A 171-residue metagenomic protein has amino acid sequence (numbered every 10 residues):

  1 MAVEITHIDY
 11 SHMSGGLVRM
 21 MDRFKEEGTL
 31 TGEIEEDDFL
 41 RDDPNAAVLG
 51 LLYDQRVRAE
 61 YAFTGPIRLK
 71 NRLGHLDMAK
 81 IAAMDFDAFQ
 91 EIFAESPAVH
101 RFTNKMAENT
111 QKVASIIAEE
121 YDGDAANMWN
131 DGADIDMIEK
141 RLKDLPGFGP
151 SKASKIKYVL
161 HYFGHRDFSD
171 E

Functional and structural regions predicted by a protein language model:
M1-T31: Intrinsically disordered, low-complexity, charged terminal extensions of DNA damage-control enzymes
G32-E35, F39, V48, L52 (+1 more regions): Long, amphipathic alpha-helical "stalk/connector" segments that mediate intersubunit docking and mechanical coupling
E35-A46, H100-K105: Structural motif
A47, L51-Y53, W129-E171: Catalytic DNA-binding helix-loop module of base-excision-repair DNA glycosylases/AP lyases
L51-A62, V99-R101: A short secondary-structure junction motif
R56-Y61, L73-G74, A118-Y121, H161-G164: Short alpha-helix boundary/capping elements
T64-L69: Short Gly/aromatic-enriched secondary-structure transition segments
L73-D144: Alpha-helical ds-nucleic-acid-binding substructure associated with the helix-hairpin-helix region of base-excision DNA
